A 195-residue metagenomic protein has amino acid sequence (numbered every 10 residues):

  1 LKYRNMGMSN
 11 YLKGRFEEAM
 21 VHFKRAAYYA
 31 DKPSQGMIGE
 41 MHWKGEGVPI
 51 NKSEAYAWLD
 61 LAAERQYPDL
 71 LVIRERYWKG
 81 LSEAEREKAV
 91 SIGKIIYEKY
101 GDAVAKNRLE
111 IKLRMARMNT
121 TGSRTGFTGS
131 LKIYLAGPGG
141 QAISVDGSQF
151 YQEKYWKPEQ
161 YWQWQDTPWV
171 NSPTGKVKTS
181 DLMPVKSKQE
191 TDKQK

Functional and structural regions predicted by a protein language model:
L1, L81-K195: Extracytoplasmic and endomembrane cell-envelope/extracellular-matrix remodeling and assembly machinery
L1, N10-R15, F23, Y28-Q35 (+4 more regions): Short helix-capping/linker turns of helical repeat alpha-solenoids
R4-N10, M37-K44, E75-W78: Hydrophobic face of amphipathic alpha-helices that form TPR/SEL1-like repeat modules and related alpha-solenoid
Q35, E54, L71, W78 (+2 more regions): Sparse recognition of residues in long alpha-helices and their boundaries
H42, A63, W78, K94-Y97: Residue-level detector of secondary-structure transition/capping positions
A57, L61-R65, V72-R76, G80: Internal catalytic or translocation cores that form aromatic/hydrophobic pockets or channels for amphipathic metabolites
